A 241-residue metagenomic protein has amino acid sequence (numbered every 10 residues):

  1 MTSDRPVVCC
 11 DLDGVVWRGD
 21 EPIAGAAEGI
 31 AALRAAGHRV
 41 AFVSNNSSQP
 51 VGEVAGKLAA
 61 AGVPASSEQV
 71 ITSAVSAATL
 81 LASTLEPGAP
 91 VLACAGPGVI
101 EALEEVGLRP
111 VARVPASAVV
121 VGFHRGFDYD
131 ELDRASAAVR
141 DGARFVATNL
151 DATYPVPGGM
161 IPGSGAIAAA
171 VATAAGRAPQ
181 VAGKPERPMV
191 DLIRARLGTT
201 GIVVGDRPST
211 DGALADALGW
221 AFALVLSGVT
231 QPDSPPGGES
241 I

Functional and structural regions predicted by a protein language model:
T2-L12, W17-H38, S47-E68, V75-I241: Asp-based, Mg2+/Mn2+-dependent phosphohydrolase catalytic module
